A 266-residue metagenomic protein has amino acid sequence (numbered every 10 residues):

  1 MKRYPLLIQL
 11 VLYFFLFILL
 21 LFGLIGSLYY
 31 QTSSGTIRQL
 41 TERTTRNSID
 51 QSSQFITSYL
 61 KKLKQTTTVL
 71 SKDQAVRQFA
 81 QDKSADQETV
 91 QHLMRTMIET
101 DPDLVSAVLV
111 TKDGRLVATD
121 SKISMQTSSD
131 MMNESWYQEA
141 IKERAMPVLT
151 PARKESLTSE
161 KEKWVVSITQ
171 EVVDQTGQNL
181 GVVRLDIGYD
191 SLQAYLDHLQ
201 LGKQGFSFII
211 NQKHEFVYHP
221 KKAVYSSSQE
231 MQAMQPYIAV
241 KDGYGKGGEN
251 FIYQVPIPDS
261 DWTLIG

Functional and structural regions predicted by a protein language model:
M1-G35, Q39, R43: Extreme N-terminal signal-anchor transmembrane helix of membrane signaling/transducer proteins, especially in bacteria
Q31-K64, S84-E88: Juxtamembrane membrane-water interface segments immediately C-terminal to a transmembrane helix
T57-Q91, V110-S124: Extracellular/periplasmic ligand-binding regions of membrane signal-transduction receptors
Y59-V69, R95-L116, E139, A145-P147 (+2 more regions): Short N-terminal helix-loop-first-beta-strand/juxtamembrane motif that initiates sensory/input modules
Q87-E99, I123, Q178, V182-V224: Solvent-exposed, extracytoplasmic
E99-D103, D113-I187: Extracytoplasmic/periplasmic ligand-binding sensor regions of membrane-associated signaling proteins
T127-N133, S191-A194, H198-L199, A223-Y237: A short, polar/charged loop-to-alpha-helix boundary motif
K213, K221-G266: Extracellular/periplasmic juxtamembrane segments that couple receptor/chemosensory ectodomains to their
